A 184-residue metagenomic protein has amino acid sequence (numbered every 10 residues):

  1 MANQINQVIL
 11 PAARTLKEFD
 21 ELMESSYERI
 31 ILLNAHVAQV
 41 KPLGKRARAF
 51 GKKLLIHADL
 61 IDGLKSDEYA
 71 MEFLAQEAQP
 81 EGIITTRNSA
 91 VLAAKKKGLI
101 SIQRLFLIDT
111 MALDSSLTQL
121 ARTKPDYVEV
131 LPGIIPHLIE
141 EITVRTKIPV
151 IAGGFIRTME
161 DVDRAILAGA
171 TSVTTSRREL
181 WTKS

Functional and structural regions predicted by a protein language model:
M1-A58, D62-K65, Q79-P80: Conserved N-terminal beta1-alpha1 strand-loop-helix module at the mouth
P11-L16, L60-K65, I84-R87, F106-D109 (+2 more regions): Glycine-rich beta-to-alpha transition loops that act as phosphate-gripper elements at the mouths of alpha/beta enzyme
A12-M23, S66-F73, T110-Q119, T158-V162: Short, acidic/polar
L22, R87, V128, A165: Conserved, mostly hydrophobic/aromatic
I30-L32, P132-L138, G154-S184: Glycine-rich phosphate-binding active-site loops on the catalytic face of alpha/beta enzymes
I31, L55, I84, I102-Q103 (+2 more regions): Conserved beta-strand positions in the central sheet of alpha/beta enzyme cores
S66-L92: Ordered, amphipathic secondary-structure segments that act as subunit-interaction surfaces in large macromolecular
N88-L120: Histidine/lysine/aspartate-rich catalytic loop segments that bind and position anionic ligands
